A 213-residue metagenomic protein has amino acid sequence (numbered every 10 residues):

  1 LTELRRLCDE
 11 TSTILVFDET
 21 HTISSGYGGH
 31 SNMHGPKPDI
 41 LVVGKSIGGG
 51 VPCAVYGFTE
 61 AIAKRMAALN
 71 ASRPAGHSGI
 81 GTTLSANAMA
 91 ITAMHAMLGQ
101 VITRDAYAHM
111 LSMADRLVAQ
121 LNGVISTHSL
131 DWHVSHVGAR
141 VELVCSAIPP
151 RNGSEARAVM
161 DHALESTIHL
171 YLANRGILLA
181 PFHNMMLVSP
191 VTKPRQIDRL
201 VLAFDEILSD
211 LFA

Functional and structural regions predicted by a protein language model:
L1-A213: Conserved N-terminal phosphate-binding loop of PLP-dependent enzymes in the Aspartate aminotransferase
